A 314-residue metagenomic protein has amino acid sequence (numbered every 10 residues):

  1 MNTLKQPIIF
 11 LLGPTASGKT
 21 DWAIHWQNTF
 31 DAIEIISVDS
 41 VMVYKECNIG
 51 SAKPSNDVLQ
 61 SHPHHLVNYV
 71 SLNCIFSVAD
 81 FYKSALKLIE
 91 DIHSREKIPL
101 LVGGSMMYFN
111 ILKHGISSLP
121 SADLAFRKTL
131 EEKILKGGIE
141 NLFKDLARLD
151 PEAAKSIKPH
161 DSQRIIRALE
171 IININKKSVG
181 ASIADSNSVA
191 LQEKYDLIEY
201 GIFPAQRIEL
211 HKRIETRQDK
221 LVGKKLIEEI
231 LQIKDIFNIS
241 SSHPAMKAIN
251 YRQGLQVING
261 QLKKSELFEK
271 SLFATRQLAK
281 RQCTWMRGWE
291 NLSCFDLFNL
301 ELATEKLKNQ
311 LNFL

Functional and structural regions predicted by a protein language model:
M1-L314: Phosphate/pyrophosphate-binding catalytic cores of soluble transferases and nucleic-acid-acting enzymes
